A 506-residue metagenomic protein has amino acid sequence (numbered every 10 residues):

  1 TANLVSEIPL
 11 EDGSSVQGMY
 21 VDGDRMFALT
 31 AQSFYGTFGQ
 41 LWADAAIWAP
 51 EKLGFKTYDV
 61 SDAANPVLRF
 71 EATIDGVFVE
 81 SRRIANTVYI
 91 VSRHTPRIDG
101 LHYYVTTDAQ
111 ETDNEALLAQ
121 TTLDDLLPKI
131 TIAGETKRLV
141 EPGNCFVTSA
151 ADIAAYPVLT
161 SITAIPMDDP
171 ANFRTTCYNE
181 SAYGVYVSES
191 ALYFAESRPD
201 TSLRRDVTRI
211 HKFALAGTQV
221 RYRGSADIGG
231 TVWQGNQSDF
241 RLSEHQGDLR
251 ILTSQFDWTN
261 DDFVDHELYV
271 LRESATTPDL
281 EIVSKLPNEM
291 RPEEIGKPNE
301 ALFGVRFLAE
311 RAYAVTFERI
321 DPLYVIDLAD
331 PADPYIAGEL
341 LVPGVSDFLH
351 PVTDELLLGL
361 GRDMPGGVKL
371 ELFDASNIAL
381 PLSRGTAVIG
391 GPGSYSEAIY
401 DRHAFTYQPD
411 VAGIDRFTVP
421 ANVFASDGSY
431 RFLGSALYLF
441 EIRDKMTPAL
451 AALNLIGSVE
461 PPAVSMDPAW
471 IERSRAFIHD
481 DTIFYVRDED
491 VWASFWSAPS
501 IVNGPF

Functional and structural regions predicted by a protein language model:
T1-F506: Beta-sheet-rich non-transmembrane sensory/scaffold domains
